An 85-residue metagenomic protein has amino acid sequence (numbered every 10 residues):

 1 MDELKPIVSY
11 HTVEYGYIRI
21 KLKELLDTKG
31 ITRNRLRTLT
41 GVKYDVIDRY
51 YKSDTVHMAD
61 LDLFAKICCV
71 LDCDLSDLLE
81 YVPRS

Functional and structural regions predicted by a protein language model:
D2-T32: A short, Lys/Arg-rich alpha-helix, primarily the initiator
Y10, Y51-T55: Conserved short-loop catalytic and cofactor-binding motifs
K21, V46, L63-K66: Pre-recognition alpha-helix immediately N-terminal to the DNA-recognition helix within helix-turn-helix or winged-helix
L26, R37, C68: The alpha-helix within a helix-turn-helix
D27, G41, K52, P83: Residue-level detection of the helix-turn-helix DNA-binding "recognition helix"
I31-Y50: Short alpha-helical DNA-recognition segment
D54-K66: Short, basic-rich loop-to-helix N-cap that marks the start of a DNA-contacting helix
D72-S85: Short C-terminal boundary/hinge segments that cap the last helix of small helical domains
